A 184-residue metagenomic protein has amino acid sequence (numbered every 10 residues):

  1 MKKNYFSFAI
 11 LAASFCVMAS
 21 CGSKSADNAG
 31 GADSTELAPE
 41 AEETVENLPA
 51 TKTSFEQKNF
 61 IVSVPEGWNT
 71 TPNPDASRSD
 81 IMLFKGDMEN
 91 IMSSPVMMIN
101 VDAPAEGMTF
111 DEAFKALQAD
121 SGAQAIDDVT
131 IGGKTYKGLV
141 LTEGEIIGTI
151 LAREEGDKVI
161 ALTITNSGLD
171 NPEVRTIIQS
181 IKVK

Functional and structural regions predicted by a protein language model:
M1-A19: Sec-dependent bacterial lipoprotein signal peptides
F6-F8, C21-D80, G144, T165-K184: N-terminal targeting sequences that direct proteins away from the cytosol to non-cytosolic compartments
K52-S54, I61-S63, N69, M82 (+3 more regions): Ser/Thr- (and often Asn-) enriched beta-sheet segments in non-cytosolic proteins
S79-G86, K137-L141: Generic recognition of long tandem-repeat/solenoid scaffolds
F84-D111, V159: A short acidic-to-branched-hydrophobic micro-motif
A103, Q118, T165-G168: Short, solvent-exposed aromatic-acidic interface loops
D111-D157: Signature of long, low-cysteine stretches enriched in small and polar/charged residues
D157-N166: Short, well-ordered beta-strand elements
